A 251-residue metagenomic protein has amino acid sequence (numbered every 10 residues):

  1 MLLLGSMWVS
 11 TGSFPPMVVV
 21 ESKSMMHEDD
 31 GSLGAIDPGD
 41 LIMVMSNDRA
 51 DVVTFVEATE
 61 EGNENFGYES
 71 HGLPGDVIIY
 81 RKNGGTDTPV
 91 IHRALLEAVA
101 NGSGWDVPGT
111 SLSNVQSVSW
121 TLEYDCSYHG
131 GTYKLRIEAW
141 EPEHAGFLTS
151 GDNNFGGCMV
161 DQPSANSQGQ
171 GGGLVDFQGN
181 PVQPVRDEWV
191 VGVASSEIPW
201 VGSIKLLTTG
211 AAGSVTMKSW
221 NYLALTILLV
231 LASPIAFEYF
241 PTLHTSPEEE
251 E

Functional and structural regions predicted by a protein language model:
M1-M7, V230-A232: Single-pass alpha-helical transmembrane signal-anchor segments
L4-E123: Feature for secretory/organellar precursors and membrane-associated catalytic proteins
G67-S70, D125-A145, D176-G179: Intrinsically disordered, low-complexity acidic Ser/Thr-rich regulatory segments
G109, S113-S119, E123, Y128-H129 (+3 more regions): Long, low-complexity, polar/charged, intrinsically disordered or flexibly structured peripheral segments
V115, L207-S219: Short, surface-exposed polybasic-and-hydrophobic patches located at secondary-structure transitions
A139-T209: Extended, hydrophilic extramembrane loops/domains of integral membrane proteins
T216-E251: Juxtamembrane interface at the cytosolic side of transmembrane helices
